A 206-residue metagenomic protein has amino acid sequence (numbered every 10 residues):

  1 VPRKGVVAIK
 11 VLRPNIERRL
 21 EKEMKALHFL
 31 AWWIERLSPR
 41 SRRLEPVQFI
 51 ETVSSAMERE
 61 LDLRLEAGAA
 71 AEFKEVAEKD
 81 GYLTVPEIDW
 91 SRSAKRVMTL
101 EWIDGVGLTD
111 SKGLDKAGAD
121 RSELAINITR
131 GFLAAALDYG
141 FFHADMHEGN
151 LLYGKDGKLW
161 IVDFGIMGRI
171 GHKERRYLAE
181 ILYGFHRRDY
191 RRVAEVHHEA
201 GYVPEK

Functional and structural regions predicted by a protein language model:
V1-K206: Conserved catalytic cores of large enzyme domains
